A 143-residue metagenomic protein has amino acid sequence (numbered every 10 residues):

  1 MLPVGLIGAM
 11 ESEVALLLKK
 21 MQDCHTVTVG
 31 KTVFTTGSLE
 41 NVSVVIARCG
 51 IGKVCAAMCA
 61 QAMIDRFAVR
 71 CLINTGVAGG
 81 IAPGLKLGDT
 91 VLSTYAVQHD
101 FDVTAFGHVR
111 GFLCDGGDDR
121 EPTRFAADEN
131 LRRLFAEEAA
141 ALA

Functional and structural regions predicted by a protein language model:
L2-M21, H25, S43: Short, conserved "active-site rim" segments that organize catalytic pockets and cofactor/ligand binding
L2-P3, T28-A143: Glycine-rich phosphate- or other oxyanion-binding loops that anchor nucleotides, phosphorylated ligands
